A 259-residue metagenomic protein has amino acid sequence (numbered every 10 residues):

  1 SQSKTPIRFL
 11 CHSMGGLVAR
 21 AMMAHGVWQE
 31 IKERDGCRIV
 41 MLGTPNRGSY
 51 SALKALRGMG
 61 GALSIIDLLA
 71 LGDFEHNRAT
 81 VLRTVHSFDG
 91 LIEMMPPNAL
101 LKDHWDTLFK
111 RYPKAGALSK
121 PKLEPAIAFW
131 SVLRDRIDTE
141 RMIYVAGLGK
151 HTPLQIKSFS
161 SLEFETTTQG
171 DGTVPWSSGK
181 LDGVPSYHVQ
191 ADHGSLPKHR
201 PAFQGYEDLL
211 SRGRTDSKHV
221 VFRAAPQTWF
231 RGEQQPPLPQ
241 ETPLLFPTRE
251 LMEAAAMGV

Functional and structural regions predicted by a protein language model:
S1-I7: Conserved acidic catalytic loop of the alpha/beta-hydrolase fold
R8-F9, D192: Short, charged/polar micro-motifs that form catalytic or ligand-binding hotspots
F9-C11, L42: Short beta-strand immediately N-terminal to the catalytic nucleophile in serine-hydrolase-like folds
C11-G15, A19: Gly/Ala-rich beta-loop-alpha elbow adjacent to hydrolase catalytic centers
A24-A255: Helical cap/lid subdomain of alpha/beta-hydrolase-fold lipid enzymes that gates access to the catalytic pocket
M257-V259: N-terminal leader/auxiliary helical segments
